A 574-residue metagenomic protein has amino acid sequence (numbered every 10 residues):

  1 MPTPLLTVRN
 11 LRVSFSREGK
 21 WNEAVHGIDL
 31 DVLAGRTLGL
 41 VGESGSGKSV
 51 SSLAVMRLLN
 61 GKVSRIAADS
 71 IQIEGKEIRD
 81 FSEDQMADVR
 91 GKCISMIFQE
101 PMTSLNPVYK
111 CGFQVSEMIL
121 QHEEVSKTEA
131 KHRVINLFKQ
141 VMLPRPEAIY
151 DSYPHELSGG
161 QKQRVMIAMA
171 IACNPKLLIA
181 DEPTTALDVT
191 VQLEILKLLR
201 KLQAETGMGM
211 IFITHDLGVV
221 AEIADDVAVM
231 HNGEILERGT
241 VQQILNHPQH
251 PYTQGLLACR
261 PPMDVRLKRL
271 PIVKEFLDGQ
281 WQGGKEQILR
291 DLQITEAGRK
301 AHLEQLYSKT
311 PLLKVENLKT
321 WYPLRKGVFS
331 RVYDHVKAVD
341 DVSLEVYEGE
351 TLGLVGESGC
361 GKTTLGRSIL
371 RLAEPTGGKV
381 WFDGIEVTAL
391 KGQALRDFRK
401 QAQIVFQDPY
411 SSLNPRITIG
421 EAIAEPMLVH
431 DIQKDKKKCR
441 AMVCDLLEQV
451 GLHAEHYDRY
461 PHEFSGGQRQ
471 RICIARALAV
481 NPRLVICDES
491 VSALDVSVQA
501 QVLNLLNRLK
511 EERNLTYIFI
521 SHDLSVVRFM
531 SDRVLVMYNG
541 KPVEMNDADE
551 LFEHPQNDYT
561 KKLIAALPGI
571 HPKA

Functional and structural regions predicted by a protein language model:
P4, P144-E147, V241-L313, L324-S330 (+1 more regions): Short catalytic/signature loops enriched in Gly
R65-E77, G378-E386: Conserved ABC transporter NBD signature motif
G91, H155, A172-C173, H462 (+1 more regions): Conserved signature/switch motifs of ABC ATPase nucleotide-binding domains
E129-A148, E386, K437-E455, I564-A565: Conserved ABC ATPase "signature" region
S152-L157, Q161, Y460-F464, Q468: Conserved ABC ATPase signature
A172-K176, A479-R483, Q499: A short, proline-enriched helix->beta-strand linker immediately N-terminal to the Walker B motif in ABC-type P-loop
